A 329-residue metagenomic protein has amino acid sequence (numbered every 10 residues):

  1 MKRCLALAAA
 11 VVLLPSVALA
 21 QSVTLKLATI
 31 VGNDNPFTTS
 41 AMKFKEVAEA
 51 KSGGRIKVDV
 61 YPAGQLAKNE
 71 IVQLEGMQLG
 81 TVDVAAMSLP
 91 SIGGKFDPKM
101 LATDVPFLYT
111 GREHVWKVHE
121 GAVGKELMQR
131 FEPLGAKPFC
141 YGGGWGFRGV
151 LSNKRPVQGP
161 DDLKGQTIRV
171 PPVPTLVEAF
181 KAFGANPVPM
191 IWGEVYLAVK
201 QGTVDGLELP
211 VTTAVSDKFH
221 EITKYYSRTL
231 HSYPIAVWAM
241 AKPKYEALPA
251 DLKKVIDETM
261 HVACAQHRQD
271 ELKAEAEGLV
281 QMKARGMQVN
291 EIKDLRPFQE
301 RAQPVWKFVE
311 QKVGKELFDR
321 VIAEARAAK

Functional and structural regions predicted by a protein language model:
M1-C4: Positively charged n-region of N-terminal signal peptides that target proteins for export
L7-A8, A18: Cleavable N-terminal signal peptides
A8-A9, G32: A periodicity- and composition-biased signal for non-globular, repetitive helical segments
A9-L13, A328: Compositionally biased non-globular segments, especially hydrophobic aliphatic-rich helices of signal peptides
L14-A20: Sec/Tat signal peptide C-region and signal peptidase I cleavage site
Q21-H114, V123-K329: N-terminal secretory/targeting leader peptides
K117: Short beta-strand-centered segments that line the small-molecule binding cleft or hinge of alpha/beta clamshell
